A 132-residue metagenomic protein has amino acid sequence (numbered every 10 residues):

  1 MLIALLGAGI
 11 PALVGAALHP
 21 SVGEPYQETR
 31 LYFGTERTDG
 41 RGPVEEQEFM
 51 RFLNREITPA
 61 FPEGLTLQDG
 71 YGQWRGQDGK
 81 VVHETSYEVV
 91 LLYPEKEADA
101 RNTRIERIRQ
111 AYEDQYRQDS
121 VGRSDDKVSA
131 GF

Functional and structural regions predicted by a protein language model:
L2-Y26, V82-E88: N-terminal intrinsically disordered, cationic/polar leader segments that include organellar targeting peptides
I3, A8-G15, T58-Q77, D114-A130: Generic detector of solvent-exposed, compositionally biased contiguous segments
A8-I10, G34, G42-V44, T66 (+2 more regions): Residue-level signal for well-ordered alpha-helical segments
G15-P20, L53-N54, G76-D78, R107-A111: Intrinsically disordered, low-complexity boundary segments flanking structured domains
A17-Q68: N-terminal secretory signal peptides
M50-S86, L92-D99: Mature extracytoplasmic domains of secretory-pathway proteins
V81-F132: Helix-rich interaction surfaces within compact, conserved domain-sized segments that mediate assembly or partner
